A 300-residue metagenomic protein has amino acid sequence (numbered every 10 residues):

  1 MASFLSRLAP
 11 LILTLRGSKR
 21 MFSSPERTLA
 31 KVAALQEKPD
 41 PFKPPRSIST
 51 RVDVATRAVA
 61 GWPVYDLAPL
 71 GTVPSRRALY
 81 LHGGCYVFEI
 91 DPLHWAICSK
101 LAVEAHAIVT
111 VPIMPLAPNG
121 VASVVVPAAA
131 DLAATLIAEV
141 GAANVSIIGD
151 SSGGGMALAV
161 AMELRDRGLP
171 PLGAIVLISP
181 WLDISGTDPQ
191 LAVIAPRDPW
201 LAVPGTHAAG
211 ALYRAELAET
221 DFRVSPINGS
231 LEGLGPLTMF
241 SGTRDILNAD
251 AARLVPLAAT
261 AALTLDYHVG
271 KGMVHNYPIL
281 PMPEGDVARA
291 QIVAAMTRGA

Functional and structural regions predicted by a protein language model:
M1-L70, A300: A glycine/proline-hinged amphipathic helix-loop "lid/cap" segment that gates access to hydrophobic ligand pockets
A60-A300: Alpha/beta-hydrolase superfamily serine-hydrolase fold, recognizing
